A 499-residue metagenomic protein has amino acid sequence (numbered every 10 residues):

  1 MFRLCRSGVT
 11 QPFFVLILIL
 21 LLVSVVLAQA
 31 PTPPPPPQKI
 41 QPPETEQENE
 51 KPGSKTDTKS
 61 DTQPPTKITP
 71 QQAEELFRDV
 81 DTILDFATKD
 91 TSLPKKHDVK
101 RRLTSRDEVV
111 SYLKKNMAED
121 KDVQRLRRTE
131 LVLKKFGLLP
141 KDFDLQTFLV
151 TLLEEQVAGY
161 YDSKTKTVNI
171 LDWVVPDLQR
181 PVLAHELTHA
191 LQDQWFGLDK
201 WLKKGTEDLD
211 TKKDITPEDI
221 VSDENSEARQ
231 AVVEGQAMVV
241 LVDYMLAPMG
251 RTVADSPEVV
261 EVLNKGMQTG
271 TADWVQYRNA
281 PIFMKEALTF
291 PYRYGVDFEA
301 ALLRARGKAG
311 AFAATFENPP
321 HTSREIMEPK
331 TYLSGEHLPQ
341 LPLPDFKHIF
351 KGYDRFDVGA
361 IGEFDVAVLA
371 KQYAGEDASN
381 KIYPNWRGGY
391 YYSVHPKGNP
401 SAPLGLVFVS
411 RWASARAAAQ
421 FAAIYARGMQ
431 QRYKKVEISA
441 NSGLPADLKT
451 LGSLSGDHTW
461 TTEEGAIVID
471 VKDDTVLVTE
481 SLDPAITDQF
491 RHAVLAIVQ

Functional and structural regions predicted by a protein language model:
P12-V25: Bacterial N-terminal signal peptides
A28-E74, Q499: Compositionally biased, proline/threonine/alanine/serine-rich low-complexity intrinsically disordered stretches
R78-V168, D172-D177: Auxiliary, metal-adjacent structural segments of Zn-dependent hydrolase domains
K96-M117, K204-D214, D255-K265, P319-H321: Acidic helix-start/capping segments at beta-turn-to-alpha-helix junctions
V168-A184, N225-A228: Short pre-active-site segment immediately N-terminal to the catalytic Zn-binding motif
W173, L187-K203: Catalytic Zn2+-binding segment of zinc metalloproteases
L263-P403, V409, A417: Pan-zinc metallopeptidase signature
R387-Q499: C-terminal soluble interaction/assembly domains
